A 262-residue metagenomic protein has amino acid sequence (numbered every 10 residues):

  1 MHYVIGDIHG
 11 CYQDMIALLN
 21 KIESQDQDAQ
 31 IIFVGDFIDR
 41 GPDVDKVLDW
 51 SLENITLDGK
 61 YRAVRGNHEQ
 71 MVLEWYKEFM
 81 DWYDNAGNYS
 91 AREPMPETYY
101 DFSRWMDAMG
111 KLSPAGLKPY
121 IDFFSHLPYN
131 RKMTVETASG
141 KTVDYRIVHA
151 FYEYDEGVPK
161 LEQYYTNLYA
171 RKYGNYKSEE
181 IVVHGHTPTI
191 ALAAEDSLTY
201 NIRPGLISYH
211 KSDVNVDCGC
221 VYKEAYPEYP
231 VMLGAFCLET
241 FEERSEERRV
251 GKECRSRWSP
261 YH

Functional and structural regions predicted by a protein language model:
M1-W50, N54: N-terminal active-site segment of His-dependent metallophosphoesterases
I5-G6, I31-G35, R62-N67, V148 (+2 more regions): Active-site neighborhood of phospho(di)ester-bond hydrolases with catalytic His/Asp-centered motifs
H9-Q13, D39-P42, H68-L73, D155 (+2 more regions): Active-site environment of divalent metal-dependent phosphoester hydrolases
D26-A29, D58-K60, T142-V143, S178-E179: A general structural motif
R40-K132: Active-site neighborhood of divalent metal-dependent phosphoester bond hydrolases
R92-N215, G219-Y226: Acidic, His/Gly-enriched loop-helix segments that form or flank divalent-metal centers in metallo-dependent hydrolases
Y209-R249: Binuclear metal-dependent phosphoesterase catalytic core
G251-H262: Positively charged, low-complexity/disordered segments
